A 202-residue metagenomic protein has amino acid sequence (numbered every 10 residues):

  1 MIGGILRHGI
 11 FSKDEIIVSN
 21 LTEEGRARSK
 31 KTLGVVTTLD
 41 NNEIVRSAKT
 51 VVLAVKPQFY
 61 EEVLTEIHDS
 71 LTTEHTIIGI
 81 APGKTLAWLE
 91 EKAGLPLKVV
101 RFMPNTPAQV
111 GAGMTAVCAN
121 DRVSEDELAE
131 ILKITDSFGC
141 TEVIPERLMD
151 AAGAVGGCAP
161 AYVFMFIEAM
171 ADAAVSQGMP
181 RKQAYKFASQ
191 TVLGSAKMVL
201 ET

Functional and structural regions predicted by a protein language model:
M1-T32, V36-L39, E43-R46, A112-G113 (+1 more regions): NAD(P)+-binding Rossmann beta1-loop-alpha1 motif at the extreme N-terminus of oxidoreductases
I2, L64, I167: Short-chain dehydrogenase/reductase
G9-I10, S70-L71, K92-A93, P107-V110 (+3 more regions): Solvent-exposed alpha-helices and their adjacent loops that cap or buttress functional pockets in soluble metabolic
E15, T76, C140: Short glycine-centered segments of the SAM/dcSAM-binding site in methyltransferase folds
E23, T32-L33, N41-R46, T50-V117 (+1 more regions): Rossmann-like NAD(P)(H) cofactor-binding subdomain of soluble oxidoreductases
W88-K98, M114-A151, V163-E201: Internal alpha-helical scaffold of NAD(P)-dependent oxidoreductase catalytic cores
A159: Aromatic-residue-lined binding/catalytic grooves and analogous aromatic/hydrophobic interfacial grooves in multimeric
